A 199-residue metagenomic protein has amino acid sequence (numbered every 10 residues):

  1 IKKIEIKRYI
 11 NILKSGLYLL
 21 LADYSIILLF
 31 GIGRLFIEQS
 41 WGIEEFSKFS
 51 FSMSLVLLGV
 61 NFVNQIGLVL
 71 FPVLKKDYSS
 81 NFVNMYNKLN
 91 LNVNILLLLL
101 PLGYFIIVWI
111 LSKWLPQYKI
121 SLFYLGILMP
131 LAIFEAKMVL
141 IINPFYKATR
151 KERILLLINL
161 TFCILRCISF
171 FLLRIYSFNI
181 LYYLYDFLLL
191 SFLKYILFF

Functional and structural regions predicted by a protein language model:
I1, R150-R153, T161-L197: Membrane-interface helix-loop junctions in multi-pass transport and translocation proteins
I1-L28, V69, V73-V83: Interhelical loop/hinge segments that connect adjacent transmembrane helices in multipass membrane
R8-L19, N81-L98, K119-L128, Y146-I158: Membrane-water interface at loop-to-transmembrane-helix junctions
L17-Y18, G33-I37, E45-V63, P130-L131: Alpha-helical transmembrane segments of polytopic membrane transporters and translocases
D23, S50-M53, L125-L128, A132 (+2 more regions): Residue-level recognition of transmembrane alpha-helices in multi-pass small-molecule transporters/permeases
V56-N90, I142-A148: Helix-loop junctions and terminal segments of transmembrane helices in multi-pass membrane transport/translocation
V63, Y86-K137, C167-Y176: Alpha-helical transmembrane segments of multi-pass membrane transport and lipid-handling proteins
P130-T161, F171, F199: Membrane-interface junctions at transmembrane-helix termini in multi-pass inner-membrane proteins
